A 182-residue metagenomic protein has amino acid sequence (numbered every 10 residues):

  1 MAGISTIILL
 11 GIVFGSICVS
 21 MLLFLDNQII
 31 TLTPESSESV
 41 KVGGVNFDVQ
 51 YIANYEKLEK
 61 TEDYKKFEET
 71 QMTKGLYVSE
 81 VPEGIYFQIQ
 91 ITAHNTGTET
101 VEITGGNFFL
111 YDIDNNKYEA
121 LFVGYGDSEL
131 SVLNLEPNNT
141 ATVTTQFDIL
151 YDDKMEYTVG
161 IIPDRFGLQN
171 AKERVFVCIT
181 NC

Functional and structural regions predicted by a protein language model:
M1-C182: Conserved functional micro-motifs across diverse proteins
